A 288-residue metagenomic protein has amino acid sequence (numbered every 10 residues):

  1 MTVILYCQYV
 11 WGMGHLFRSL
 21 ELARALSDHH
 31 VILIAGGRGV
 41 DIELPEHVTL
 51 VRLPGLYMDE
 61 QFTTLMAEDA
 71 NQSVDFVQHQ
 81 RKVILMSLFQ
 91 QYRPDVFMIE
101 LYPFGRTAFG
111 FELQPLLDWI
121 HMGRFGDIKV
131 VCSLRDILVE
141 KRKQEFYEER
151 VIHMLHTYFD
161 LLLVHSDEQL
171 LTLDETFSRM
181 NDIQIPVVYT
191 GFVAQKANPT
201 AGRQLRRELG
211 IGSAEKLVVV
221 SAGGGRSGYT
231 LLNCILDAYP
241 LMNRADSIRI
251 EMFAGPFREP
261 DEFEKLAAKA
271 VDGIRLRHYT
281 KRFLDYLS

Functional and structural regions predicted by a protein language model:
L5-L20, G228-T230: A short, glycine/small-residue-rich beta-strand->loop->alpha-helix junction that serves as a flexible
C7, A25-F76, Q80-S87, P256: Conserved nucleotide-sugar phosphate-binding/catalytic loop shared by glycosyltransferases and other
A23, Q195-S288: Donor-nucleotide binding loops and adjacent catalytic segments primarily of GT-B fold Leloir glycosyltransferases
H29, R124-K129, F159, I185 (+1 more regions): A short helix->loop->beta-strand "cap" motif at the edges of active sites that frequently abuts
G39-H47, D174-I183, P260-A270, D285-L287: Short loop/helix-cap segments at secondary-structure boundaries that form the rim of catalytic
P45-L56, D182-V193, A270-R277: Active-site regions of enzymes building and remodeling cell-envelope glycoconjugates
S87-H156, L170: Conserved nucleotide-sugar donor-interacting segment of glycosyltransferase catalytic cores, predominantly GT-B
L134-Y229, G255-P260: A nucleotide-sugar donor-handling region in carbohydrate enzymes
